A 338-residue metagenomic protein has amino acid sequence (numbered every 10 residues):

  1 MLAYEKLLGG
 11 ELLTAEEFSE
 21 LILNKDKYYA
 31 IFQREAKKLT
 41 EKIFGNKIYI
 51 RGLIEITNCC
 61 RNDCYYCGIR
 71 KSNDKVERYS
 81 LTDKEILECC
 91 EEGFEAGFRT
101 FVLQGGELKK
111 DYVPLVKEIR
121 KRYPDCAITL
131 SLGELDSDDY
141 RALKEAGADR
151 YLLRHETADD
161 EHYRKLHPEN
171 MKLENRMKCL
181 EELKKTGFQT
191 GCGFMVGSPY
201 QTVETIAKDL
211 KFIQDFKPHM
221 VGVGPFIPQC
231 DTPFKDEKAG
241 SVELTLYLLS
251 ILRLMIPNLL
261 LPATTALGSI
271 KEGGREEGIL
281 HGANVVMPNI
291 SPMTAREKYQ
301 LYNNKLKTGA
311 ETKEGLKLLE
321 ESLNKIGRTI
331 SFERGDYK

Functional and structural regions predicted by a protein language model:
M1-K27, F94, Q214-K338: Auxiliary Fe-S-binding modules of radical SAM enzymes
G10, A36, C64, L103 (+5 more regions): Conserved, mostly hydrophobic/aromatic
L12-Y49: An N-cap/entry alpha-helix motif that binds or orients negatively charged groups
F44-E85: Canonical Radical SAM [4Fe-4S] cluster-binding loop centered on the CxxxCxxC motif and its immediate flanking residues
I48-G52, F101, I128-L130, Y151-L153 (+4 more regions): Hydrophobic faces of well-ordered beta-strands that scaffold small-molecule active sites in alpha/beta enzyme cores
R51-I54, D74, F101-D111, E161 (+2 more regions): Glycine-rich, proline-tolerant flexible connector loops at the mouths of alpha/beta enzymes
I54-I56, E107-K109, L132-D136, T157-D159 (+5 more regions): Active-site-proximal loop/turn and secondary-structure-junction residues that shape catalytic pockets, frequently
K71-G193, G197-K208, F212-D215: Conserved Radical SAM active-site core
